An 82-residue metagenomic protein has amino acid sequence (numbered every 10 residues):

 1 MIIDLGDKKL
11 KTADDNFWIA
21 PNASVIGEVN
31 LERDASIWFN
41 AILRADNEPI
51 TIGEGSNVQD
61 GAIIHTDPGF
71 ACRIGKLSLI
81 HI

Functional and structural regions predicted by a protein language model:
M1-L77: Domain-scale signature associated with acetyltransferase and cell-envelope carbohydrate enzymes
I80-I82: Conserved small/polar residues in nucleotide/adenosyl-binding loops
